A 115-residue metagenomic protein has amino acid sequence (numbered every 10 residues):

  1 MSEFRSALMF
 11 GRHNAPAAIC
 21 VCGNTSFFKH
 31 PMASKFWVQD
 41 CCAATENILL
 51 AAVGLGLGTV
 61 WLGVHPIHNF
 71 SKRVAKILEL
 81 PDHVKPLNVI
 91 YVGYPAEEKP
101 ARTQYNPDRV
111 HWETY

Functional and structural regions predicted by a protein language model:
M1-Y115: Acidic, surface-exposed loops and disordered segments
